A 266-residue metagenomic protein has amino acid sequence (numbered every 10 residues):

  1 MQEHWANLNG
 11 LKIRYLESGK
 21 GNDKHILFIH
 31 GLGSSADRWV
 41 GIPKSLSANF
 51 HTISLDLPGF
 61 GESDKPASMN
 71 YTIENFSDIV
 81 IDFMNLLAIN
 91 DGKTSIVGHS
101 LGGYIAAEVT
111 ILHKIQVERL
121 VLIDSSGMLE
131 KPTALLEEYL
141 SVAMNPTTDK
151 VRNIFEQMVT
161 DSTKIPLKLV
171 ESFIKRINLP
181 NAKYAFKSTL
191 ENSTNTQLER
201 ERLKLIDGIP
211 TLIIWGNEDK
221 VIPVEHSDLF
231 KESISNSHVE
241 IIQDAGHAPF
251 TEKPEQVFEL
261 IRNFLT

Functional and structural regions predicted by a protein language model:
M1-I26, A48-F50, N85, I89 (+2 more regions): Alpha/beta-hydrolase fold catalytic core
L11, L16-E62: Conserved HGGG/HGGXW glycine-rich cap/lid loop of the alpha/beta-hydrolase fold
I13, E130-T133, P146-G208: Conserved alpha/beta-hydrolase catalytic His-Asp/Glu region
L16, S54-V97, L101, E259: Active-site loop/oxyanion-hole signature of alpha/beta-hydrolase fold enzymes
A107-I111, E118-T148: Flexible "cap/lid" loop of the alpha/beta hydrolase fold
I213-W215: Short beta-strand/loop motif that positions the catalytic acidic residue of the alpha/beta-hydrolase fold
E218-I222: Acidic catalytic loop of the alpha/beta-hydrolase fold
S237-T266: Catalytic active-site module of serine/aspartate enzymes centered on a nucleophile-bearing elbow/loop
